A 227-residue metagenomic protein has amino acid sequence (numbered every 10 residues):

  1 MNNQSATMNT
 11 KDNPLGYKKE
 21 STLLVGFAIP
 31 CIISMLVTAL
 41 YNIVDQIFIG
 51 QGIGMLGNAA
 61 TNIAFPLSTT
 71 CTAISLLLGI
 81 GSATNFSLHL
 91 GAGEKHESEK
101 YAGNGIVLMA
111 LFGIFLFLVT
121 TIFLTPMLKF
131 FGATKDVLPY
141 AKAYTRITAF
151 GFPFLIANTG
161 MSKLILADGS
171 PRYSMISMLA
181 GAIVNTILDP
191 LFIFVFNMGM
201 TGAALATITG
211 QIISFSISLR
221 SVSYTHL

Functional and structural regions predicted by a protein language model:
M1-A28, F86-P153, V195-L227: Short alpha-helical transmembrane segments in multi-pass integral membrane proteins
S21-L40, L67, C71-I74, F150 (+1 more regions): Residue-level signal for short hydrophobic patches within transmembrane helices of multi-pass membrane transporters
G26, I49-T69, D136-Y140, M200-L205: Interfacial/gating helices of multi-pass transporter permease domains
G26-D45, I147, N158, G181 (+2 more regions): Transmembrane helical elements of multi-pass membrane transporters/channels
T38, N42-I49, T72-G79, A83 (+6 more regions): Alpha-helical transmembrane segments and their lipid-water interface positions in multi-pass membrane proteins
L40-A59, L128-K135, L191-M198: Helix-terminus/linker motif at the lipid-water interface of multi-pass membrane proteins
N58-L118, L155-S174: Small-residue-rich hydrophobic transmembrane alpha-helices
T120-I122, T159, L166, Y173-M198 (+1 more regions): Alpha-helical transmembrane segments of multi-pass membrane transporters and transport-associated inner-membrane enzymes
